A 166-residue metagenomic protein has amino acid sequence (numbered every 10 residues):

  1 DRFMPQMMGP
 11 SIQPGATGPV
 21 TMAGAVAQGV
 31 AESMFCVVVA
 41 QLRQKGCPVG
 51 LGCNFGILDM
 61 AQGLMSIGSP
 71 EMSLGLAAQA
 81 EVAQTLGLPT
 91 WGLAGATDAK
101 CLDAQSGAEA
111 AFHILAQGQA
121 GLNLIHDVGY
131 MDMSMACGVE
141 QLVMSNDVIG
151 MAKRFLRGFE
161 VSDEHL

Functional and structural regions predicted by a protein language model:
D1-N123: Helix-rich catalytic cores of soluble enzyme domains
T90, A99-L166: C-terminal catalytic subdomain
